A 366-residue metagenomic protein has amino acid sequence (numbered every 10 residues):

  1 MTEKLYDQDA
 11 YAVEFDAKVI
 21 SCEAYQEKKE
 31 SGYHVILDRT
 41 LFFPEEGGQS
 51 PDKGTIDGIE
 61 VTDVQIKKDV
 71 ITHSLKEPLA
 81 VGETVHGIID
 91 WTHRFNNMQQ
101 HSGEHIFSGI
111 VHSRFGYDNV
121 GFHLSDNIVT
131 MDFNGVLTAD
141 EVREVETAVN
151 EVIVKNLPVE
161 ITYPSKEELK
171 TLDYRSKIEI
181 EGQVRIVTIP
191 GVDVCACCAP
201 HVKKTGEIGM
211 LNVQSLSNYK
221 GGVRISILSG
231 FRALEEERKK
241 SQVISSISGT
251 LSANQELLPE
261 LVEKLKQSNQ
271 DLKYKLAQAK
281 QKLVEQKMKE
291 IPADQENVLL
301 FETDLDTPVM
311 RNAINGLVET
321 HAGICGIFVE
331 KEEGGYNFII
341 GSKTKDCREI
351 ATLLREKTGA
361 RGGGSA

Functional and structural regions predicted by a protein language model:
M1-E83: Conserved nucleotide-binding/hydrolysis modules and their immediate coupling elements across P-loop/ASCE NTPase motors
A24-L41, E83-R94, I180-V194, S342-R361: Short, hydrophobic/aliphatic alpha-helical segments
T40-I56, A80-M131, A366: Active/ligand-binding-proximal structured segments within catalytic/core domains that scaffold catalytic residues
G48, C197-I208, F231, L299-A366: Glycine-rich, acidic loop segments that terminate in or are immediately followed by a histidine
V64-Q65, V120-L124, S215-L216, I327-E330 (+1 more regions): Short beta-strand
H93, S113-Y219: Functional cores that coordinate and move charged inorganic groups
H201-V202, M210, Q214-L261: A conserved active-site cap/scaffold subdomain adjacent to cofactor or substrate pockets
Q242-E333, S365: Hydrophobic helix-and-loop "lid/oligomerization" segment in the mid-to-C-terminal part of catalytic domains
